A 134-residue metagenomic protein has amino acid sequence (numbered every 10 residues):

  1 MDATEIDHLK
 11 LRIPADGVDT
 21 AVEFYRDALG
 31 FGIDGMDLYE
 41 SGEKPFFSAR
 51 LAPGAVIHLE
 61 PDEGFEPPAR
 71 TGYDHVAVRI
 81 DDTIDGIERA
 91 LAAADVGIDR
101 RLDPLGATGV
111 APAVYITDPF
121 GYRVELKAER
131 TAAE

Functional and structural regions predicted by a protein language model:
M1-T4, A93-E134: Vicinal oxygen chelate
M1-V22, V76, R130-E134: N-terminal beta-strand motif that seeds the catalytic metal site of vicinal oxygen chelate
I6-A15, E66-L91, P112-T117: Vicinal oxygen chelate
R12-V56: Core segments of cupin and vicinal oxygen chelate
V22-D27, E88-A94: Short amphipathic alpha-helices in soluble, non-transmembrane regions that often serve as interface/regulatory elements
M36-Y39, D62-G64, L102-G106: Short, solvent-exposed loop/turn elements at beta->coil junctions and helix N-caps that rim active or binding pockets
G54-I57, G121-R123: Short, charged/polar, Gly/Pro-enriched secondary-structure boundary elements
A55, L59-E60, E66: A glycine-rich, hydrophobic loop/mini-helix early in the fold
